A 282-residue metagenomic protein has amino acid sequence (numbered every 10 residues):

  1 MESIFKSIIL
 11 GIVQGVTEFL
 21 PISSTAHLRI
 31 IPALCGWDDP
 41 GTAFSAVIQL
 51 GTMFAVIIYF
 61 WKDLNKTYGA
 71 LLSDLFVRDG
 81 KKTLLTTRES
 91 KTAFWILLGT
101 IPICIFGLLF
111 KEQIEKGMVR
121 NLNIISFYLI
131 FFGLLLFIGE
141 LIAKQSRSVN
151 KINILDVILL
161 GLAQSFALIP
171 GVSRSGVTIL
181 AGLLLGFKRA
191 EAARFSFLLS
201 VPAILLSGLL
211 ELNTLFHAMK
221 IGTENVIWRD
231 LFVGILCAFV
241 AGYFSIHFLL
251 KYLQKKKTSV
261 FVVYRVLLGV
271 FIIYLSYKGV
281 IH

Functional and structural regions predicted by a protein language model:
M1-H282: Multi-pass membrane proteins that catalyze or facilitate reactions on polyprenyl-/lipid-phosphate substrates and their
